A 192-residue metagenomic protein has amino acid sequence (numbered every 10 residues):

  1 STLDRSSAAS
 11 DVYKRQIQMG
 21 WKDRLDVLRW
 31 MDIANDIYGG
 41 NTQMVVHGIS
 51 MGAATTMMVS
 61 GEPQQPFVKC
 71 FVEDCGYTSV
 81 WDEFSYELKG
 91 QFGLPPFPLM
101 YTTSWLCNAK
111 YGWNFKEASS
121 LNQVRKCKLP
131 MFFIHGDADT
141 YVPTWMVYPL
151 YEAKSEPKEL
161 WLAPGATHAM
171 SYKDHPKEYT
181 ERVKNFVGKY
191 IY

Functional and structural regions predicted by a protein language model:
S1-A9, Y13: Single conserved hydrophobic/aromatic residue that forms the stacking wall/gate of nucleotide- or nucleobase-binding
I17-Y38: Alpha/beta-hydrolase active-site loop
Y38-S50: Alpha/beta-hydrolase fold nucleophile elbow
M58-W113: Hydrolase active-site cap/lid region
S120, L129, P143-E152: Short alpha-helix in the alpha/beta-hydrolase fold that links the catalytic acid
K126-K128, F133-H135, D139: Short beta-strand/loop motif that positions the catalytic acidic residue of the alpha/beta-hydrolase fold
Y151-A169: Catalytic histidine neighborhood in serine/cysteine hydrolases with alpha/beta-hydrolase-type architecture
D174-Y192: Catalytic active-site module of serine/aspartate enzymes centered on a nucleophile-bearing elbow/loop
